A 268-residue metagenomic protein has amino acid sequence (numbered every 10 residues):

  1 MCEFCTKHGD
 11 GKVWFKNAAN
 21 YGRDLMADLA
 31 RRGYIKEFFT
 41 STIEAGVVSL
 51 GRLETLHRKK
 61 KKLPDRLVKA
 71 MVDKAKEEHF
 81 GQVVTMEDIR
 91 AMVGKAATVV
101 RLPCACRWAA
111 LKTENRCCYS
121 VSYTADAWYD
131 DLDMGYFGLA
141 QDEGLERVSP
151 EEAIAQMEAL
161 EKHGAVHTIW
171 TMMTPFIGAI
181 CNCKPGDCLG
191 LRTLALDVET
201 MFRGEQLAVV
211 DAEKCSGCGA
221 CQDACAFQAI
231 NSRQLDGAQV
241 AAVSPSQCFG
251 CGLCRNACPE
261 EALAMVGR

Functional and structural regions predicted by a protein language model:
M1-A165, N231-Q234, A242, E260-R268: Iron-sulfur (Fe-S) cluster-binding modules
E3-T6, L102-S120, G178-L191, E213-F227 (+1 more regions): Local cysteine-cluster metal-coordination motifs and their immediate loop/turn environment, predominantly Fe-S cluster
V99-V100, H167, C181, A208: A broad, low-specificity signal marking well-ordered, structured residues that form hydrophobic/aromatic
T124-D131, C188-F202, N256-M265: Short, Lys/Arg-enriched charge-dense amphipathic segments
Y129-L132, A140-G144, E152-T168, N182-L189 (+3 more regions): Conserved adenosyl
T168-I177, A195-A224, Q228-G250, A264-R268: Ferredoxin-like iron-sulfur electron-transfer modules
